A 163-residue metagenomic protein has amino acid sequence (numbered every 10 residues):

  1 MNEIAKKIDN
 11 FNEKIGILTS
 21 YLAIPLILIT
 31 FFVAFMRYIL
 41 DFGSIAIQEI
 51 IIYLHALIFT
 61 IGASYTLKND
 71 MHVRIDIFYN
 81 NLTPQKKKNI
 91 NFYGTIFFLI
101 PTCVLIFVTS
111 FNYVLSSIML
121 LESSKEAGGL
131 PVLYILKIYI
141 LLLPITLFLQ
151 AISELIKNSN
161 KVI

Functional and structural regions predicted by a protein language model:
M1-I163: Alpha-helical transmembrane segments and membrane-interface helix-loop junctions in multi-pass membrane proteins
